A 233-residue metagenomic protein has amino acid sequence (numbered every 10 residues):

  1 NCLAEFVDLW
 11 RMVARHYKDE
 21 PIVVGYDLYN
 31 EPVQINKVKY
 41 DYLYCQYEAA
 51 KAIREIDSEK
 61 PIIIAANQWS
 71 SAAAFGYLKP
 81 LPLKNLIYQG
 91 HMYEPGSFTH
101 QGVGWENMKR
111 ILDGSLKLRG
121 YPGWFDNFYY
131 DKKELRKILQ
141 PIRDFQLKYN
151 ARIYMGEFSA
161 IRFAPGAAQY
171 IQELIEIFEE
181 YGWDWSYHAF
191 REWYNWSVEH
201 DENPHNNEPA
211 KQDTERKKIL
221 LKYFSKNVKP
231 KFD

Functional and structural regions predicted by a protein language model:
N1-A4, Y29-Y40, W124-K133, E157-A164: The substrate-binding groove and active-site-proximal loops of carbohydrate-active enzymes, especially glycoside
N1-P61, A66-F75, L83-N85, Y194 (+2 more regions): Active-site mouth of glycoside hydrolases
V24-L28, P61-I64, I87-G90, R152-E157 (+1 more regions): Structural recognition of the beta-strand scaffold that forms the well-ordered cores of secreted hydrolase catalytic
Q34-N36, S70-A73, G96-H100, R162-P165 (+1 more regions): Short catalytic/ligand-binding loop motif for oxyanion handling, primarily in non-cytosolic enzymes, centered on
Y40, K79-L83, A167, I171-I175: Short, electropositive alpha-helical surface patch
L43, W69-S159, E179: Glycoside hydrolase catalytic-domain groove-lining segments
Y47, K51, S58, I138-Y187: Catalytic-core region of carbohydrate-active enzymes that cleave or remodel glycosidic bonds
P165-D233: Aromatic-rich peripheral "rim/lid" segments of glycoside hydrolase catalytic domains that contact and position glycan
